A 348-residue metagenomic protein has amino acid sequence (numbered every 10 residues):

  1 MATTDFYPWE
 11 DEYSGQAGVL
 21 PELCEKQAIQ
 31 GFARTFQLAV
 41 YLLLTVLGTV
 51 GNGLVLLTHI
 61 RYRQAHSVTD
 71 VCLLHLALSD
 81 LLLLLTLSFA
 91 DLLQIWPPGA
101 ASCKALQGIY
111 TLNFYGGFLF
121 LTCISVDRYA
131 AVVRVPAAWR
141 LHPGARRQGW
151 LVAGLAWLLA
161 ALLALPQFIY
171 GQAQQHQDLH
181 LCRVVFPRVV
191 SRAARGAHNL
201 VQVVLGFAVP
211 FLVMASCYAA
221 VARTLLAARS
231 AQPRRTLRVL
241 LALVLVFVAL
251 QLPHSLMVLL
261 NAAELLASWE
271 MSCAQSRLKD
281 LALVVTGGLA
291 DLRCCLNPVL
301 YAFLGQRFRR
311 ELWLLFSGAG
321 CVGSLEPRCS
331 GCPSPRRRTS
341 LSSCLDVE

Functional and structural regions predicted by a protein language model:
M1-A28, R140, W269-C273, Q306-E348: Intrinsically disordered regulatory tails of 7TM GPCRs
A17-Q27, W96-T111, R134, G144-V152 (+4 more regions): Loop architecture of class A 7-transmembrane GPCRs
Q30-L38, L42, V68-V126, A130-H142: Extracellular TM2-ECL1-early TM3 structural module of rhodopsin-like
Q37-V40, L44, G149-A156, L243: Hydrophobic alpha-helical transmembrane segments of polytopic
Y41-T45, T58, L82-I95, Q107 (+7 more regions): Helix-to-loop junction signature of class
T49-I60, A77, L84-S88, L112-P136 (+3 more regions): Cytoplasm-facing ends of alpha-helical transmembrane segments in multi-pass membrane proteins
T58-A65, L93, I124-R140, I169-Q177 (+4 more regions): Juxtamembrane transmembrane-helix termini
V152-A153, C182-A193, N199-F207, A219-L256 (+2 more regions): Intracellular effector-coupling site of seven-transmembrane GPCRs, centered on the ICL3-to-TM6 transition
